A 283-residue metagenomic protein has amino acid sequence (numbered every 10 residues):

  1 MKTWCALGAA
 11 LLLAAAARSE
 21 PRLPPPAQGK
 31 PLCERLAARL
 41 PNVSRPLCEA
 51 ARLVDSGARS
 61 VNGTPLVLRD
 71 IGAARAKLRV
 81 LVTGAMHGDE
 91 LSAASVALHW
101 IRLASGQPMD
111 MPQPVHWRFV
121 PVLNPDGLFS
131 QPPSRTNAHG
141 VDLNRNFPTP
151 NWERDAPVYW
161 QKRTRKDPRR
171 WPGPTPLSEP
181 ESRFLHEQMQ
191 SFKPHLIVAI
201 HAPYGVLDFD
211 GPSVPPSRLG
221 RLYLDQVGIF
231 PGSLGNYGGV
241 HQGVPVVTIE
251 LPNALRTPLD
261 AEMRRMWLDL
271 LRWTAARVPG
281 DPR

Functional and structural regions predicted by a protein language model:
M1-G8, A15-V43, L53-D55, V67 (+1 more regions): C-terminal accessory segments enriched in acidic
C48-N62: N-terminal cap/lid segment of alpha/beta-hydrolase-fold proteins
N62-D70: A short loop-to-beta-strand scaffold at the N-terminal edge of the catalytic core in hydrolase folds
I71-A76: A short acidic-Thr-Gly-centered motif at the start of a beta-strand
K77-L81, L91-Q226: Active-site/substrate-binding loop(s) of hydrolase catalytic cores
G84: Glycine-rich N-terminal segment of FAD-binding domains in flavoprotein oxidoreductases, spanning the beta-loop-helix
